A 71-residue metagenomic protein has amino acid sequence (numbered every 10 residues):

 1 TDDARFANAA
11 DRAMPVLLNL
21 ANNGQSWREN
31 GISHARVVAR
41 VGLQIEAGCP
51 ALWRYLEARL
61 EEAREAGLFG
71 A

Functional and structural regions predicted by a protein language model:
T1-A71: Alpha-helical, largely C-terminal catalytic domains that coordinate divalent metal ions via clustered Asp/Glu/His
